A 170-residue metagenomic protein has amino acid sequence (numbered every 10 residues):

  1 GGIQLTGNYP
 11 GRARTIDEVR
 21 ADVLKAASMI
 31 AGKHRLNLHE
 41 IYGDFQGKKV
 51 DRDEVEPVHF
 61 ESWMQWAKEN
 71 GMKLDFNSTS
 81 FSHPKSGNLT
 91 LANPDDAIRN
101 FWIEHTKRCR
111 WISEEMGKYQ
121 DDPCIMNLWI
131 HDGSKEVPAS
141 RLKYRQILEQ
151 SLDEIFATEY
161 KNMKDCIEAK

Functional and structural regions predicted by a protein language model:
G2-E18, K48-K49, L89-I103: Active-site mouth loops of central-metabolism enzymes
G2-Q4, G43-F45, N88, G133-E136: A short, flexible beta-alpha/helix-coil linker loop
I3, A13, D44, T79 (+1 more regions): Residue-level signal for well-ordered alpha-helical segments
Y9-Y42: Catalytic domains of carbohydrate-active enzymes, especially glycoside hydrolases
A13-E18, Y42-H59, E136: Acidic-and-aromatic substrate-binding clefts and catalytic sites of carbohydrate-active enzymes
N37-H39, E54, E69: Catalytic cores of glycan-processing enzymes that make or break glycosidic bonds
V58-D75, T79-K170: Active-site acidic/histidine proton-transfer and metal-coordination neighborhood in alpha/beta enzyme cores
